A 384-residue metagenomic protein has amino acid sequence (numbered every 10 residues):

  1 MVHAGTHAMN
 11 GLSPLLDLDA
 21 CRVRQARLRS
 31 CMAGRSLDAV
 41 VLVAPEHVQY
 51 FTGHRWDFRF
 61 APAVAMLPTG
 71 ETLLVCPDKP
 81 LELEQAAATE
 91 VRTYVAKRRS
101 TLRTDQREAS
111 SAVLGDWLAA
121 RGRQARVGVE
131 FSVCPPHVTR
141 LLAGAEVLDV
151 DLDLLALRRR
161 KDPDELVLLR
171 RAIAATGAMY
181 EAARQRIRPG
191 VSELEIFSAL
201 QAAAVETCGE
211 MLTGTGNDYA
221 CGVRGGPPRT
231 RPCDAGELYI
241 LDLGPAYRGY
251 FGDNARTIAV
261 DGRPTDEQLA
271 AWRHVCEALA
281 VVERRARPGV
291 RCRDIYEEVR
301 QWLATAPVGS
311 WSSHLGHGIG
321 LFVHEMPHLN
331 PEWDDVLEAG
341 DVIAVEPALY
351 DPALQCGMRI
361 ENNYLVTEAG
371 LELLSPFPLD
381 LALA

Functional and structural regions predicted by a protein language model:
V2-A384: Active-site neighborhoods and metal-handling regions in enzymes and metal-associated proteins
